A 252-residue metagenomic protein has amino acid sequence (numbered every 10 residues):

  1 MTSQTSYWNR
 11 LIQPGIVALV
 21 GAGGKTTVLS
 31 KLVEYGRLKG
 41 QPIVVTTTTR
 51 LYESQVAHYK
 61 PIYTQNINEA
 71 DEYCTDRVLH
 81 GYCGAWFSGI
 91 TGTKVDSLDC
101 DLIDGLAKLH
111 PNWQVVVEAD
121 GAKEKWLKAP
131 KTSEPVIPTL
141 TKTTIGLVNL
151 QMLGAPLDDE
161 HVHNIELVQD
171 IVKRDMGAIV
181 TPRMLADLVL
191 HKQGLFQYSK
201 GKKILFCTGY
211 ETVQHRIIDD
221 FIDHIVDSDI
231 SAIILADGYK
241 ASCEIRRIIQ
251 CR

Functional and structural regions predicted by a protein language model:
T2-R37: Walker A (P-loop) phosphate-binding motif
L19, V44-T47, A85-S88, V115-A119 (+3 more regions): General beta-strand structural signal in soluble alpha/beta enzymes
V33-S88: N-terminal phosphate/diphosphate-binding loop that engages ATP/GTP or pyrophosphate donors across diverse enzyme folds
W86-A129: Phosphate-binding/switch loop-helix module in NTP-utilizing enzymes
A119-D120, L150, I171-G177, K203-H215 (+1 more regions): G-domain G4 guanine-recognition motif of GTPases
K131-L153, L167: Inter-motif core of Ras-like GTPase G domains
G177-Y198, H215-H224: A short, acidic, amphipathic alpha-helical segment used as a generic capping/interface helix at domain edges
F221-R252: Canonical P-loop GTPase G-domain recognition
